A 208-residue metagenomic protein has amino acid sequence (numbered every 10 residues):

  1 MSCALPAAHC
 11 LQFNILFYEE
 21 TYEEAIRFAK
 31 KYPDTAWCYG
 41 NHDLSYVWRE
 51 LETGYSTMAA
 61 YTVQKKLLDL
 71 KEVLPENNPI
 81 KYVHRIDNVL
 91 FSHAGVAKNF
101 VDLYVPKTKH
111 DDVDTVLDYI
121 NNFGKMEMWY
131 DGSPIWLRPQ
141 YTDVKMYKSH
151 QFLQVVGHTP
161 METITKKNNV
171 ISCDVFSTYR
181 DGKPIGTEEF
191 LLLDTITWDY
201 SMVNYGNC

Functional and structural regions predicted by a protein language model:
M1-H9, A36-N41, F91-S92, L153-T159 (+1 more regions): Active-site neighborhood of phospho(di)ester-bond hydrolases with catalytic His/Asp-centered motifs
M1-L70: Core catalytic region of metal-dependent phosphoesterases/phosphodiesterases, especially metallo-beta-lactamase-like
T21, L51-G54, V105-P106, N168-I171: Short, glycine/charged-enriched secondary-structure capping and boundary segments
K30-Y32, I86, S149, K167: Short, well-ordered coil/turn elements that cap or connect secondary structure elements
L44-R49, S92-A94, K98-D102, E162-T165 (+1 more regions): Short catalytic/ligand-binding loop motif for oxyanion handling, primarily in non-cytosolic enzymes, centered on
M58-D69, P75, I80-K148: Active-site-proximal loop/helix segment associated with metal-binding centers of metalloenzymes
Q140-V203: Conserved beta-sheet core of the metallophosphoesterase superfamily
N204-C208: Active-site or metal-binding loop neighborhoods of secreted/extracellular toxin and effector enzymes
